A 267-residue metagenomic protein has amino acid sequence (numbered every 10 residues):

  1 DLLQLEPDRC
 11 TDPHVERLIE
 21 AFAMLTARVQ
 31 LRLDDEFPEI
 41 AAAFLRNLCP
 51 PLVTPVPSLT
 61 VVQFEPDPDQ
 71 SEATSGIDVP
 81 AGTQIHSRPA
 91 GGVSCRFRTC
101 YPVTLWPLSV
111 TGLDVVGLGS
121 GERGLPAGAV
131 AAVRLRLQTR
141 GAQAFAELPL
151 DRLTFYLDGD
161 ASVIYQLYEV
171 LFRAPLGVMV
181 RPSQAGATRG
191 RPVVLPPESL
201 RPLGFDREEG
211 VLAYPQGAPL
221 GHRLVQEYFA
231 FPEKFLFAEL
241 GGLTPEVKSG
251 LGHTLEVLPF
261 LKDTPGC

Functional and structural regions predicted by a protein language model:
D1-G186, P192-P197, P202-G204: Extended assembly-interface regions of large multimeric machines
F205-C267: Elongated scaffolding segments in large macromolecular assemblies, built predominantly from amphipathic alpha-helices
